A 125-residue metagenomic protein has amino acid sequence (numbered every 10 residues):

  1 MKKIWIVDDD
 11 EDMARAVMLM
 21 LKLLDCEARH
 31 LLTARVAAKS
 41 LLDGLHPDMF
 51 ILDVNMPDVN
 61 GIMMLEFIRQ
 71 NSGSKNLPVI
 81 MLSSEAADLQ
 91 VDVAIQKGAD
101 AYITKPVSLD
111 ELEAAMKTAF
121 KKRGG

Functional and structural regions predicted by a protein language model:
E11-R29: Two-component/phosphorelay signaling modules centered on CheY-like receiver
A14, P57, A87, P106: The feature encodes the CheY-like receiver
H30, D58-V59, Q96: Residue-level signal for the "D+5" position in two-component response regulator receiver
H30-M49: Acidic, metal-coordinating helix/loop segments flanking the phosphotransfer/catalytic sites of two-component signaling
D53, S83: Active-site residues of response regulator receiver
V107-K117: C-terminal output helix
